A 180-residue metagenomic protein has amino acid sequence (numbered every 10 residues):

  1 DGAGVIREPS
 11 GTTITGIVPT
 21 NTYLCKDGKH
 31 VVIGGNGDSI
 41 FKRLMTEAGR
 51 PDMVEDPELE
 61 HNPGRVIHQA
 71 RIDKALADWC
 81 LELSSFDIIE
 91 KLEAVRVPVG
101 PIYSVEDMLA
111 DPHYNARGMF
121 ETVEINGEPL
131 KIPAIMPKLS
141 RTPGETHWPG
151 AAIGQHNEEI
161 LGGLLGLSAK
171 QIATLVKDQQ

Functional and structural regions predicted by a protein language model:
A3-V18: Glycine-/small-residue-rich "gating" segment that lines the acyl/pantetheine channel and substrate pocket
P19, I40-F41, I88, S104 (+4 more regions): Residues within well-ordered alpha-helices
P19-V95, V99: Aromatic-enriched alpha-helical interface/lid elements that frame and gate functional surfaces
R50-M53, Y114, G166-L167: Helix N-cap/coil-helix junction residues
E55-R65, Y103-A110, K170-Q180: Short linear loop/turn motifs
E60, G127-T174: Flexible, small-/acidic-enriched active-site or ligand-binding loops
A94-H147: A glycine-rich dinucleotide-binding beta-alpha-beta segment and adjacent secondary-structure elements that constitute
